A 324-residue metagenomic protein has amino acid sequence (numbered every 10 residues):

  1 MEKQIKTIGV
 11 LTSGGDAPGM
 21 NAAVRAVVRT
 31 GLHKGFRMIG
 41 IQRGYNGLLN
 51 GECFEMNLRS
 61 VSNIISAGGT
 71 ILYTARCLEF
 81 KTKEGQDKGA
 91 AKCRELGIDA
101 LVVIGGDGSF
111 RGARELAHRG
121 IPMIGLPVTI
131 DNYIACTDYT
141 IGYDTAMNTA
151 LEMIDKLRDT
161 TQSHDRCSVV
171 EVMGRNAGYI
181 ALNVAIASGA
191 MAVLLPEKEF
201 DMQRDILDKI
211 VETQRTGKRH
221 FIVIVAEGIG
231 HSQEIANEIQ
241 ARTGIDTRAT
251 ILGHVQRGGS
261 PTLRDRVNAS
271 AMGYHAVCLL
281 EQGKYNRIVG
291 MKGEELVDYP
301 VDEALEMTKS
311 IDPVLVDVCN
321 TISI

Functional and structural regions predicted by a protein language model:
M1-E2, L48-V103, G108-S109, I141-N148 (+2 more regions): Glycine-rich oxoanion-binding loops at beta->alpha junctions
E2-L49: N-terminal phosphate-binding or glycine-rich loops at protein starts, especially the Walker A/P-loop of NTPases
S13-D16, I41-N46, R76-C77, G106-G108 (+7 more regions): Short, ordered loop/turn segments at secondary-structure junctions
A22-V27, G108-I121, A181: Short Gly/Thr/Asp-enriched flexible loops that form oxyanion-binding sites at enzyme active sites
R29-M56, G120-K156: Glycine/threonine-rich beta-strand-loop-alpha-helix active-site module that forms ligand/phosphate-binding
V103-G105, E115, P122, Y143-D246 (+1 more regions): Accessory alpha-helical/coil subdomains and C-terminal extensions that flank or cap enzyme catalytic cores
H231, I239-I324: C-terminal non-catalytic interaction/assembly regions of soluble proteins
